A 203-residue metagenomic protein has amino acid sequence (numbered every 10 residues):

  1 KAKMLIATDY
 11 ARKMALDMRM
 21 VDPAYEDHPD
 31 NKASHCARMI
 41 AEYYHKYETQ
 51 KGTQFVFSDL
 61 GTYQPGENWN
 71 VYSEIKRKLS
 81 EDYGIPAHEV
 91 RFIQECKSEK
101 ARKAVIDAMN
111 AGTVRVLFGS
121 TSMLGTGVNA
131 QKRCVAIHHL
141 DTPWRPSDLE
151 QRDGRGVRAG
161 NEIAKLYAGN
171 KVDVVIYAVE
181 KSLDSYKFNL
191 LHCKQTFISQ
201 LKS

Functional and structural regions predicted by a protein language model:
K1-S73: Conserved helicase/translocase motor-coupling segment
A11, K103-I106, R115-D141, R145-G169: SF2 helicase motor core recognition
R12, T53-L60, E89-E95, L117-T121 (+2 more regions): Short beta-strand segments
Y47-G52, I85-H88, A164-K171: Short helix-terminating capping/connector loops at secondary-structure junctions
L60-Q94: Conserved helicase motor "Helicase C" RecA-like lobe of SF1/SF2 P-loop NTPases
G61-Y63, S98, M123-G125, P143-P146 (+2 more regions): Conserved nucleotide-binding/hydrolysis micro-motifs of P-loop NTPases
G84-T121: Conserved helicase ATPase core of P-loop NTP-dependent helicases/translocases
S147-S203: A conserved SF2-helicase RecA2
